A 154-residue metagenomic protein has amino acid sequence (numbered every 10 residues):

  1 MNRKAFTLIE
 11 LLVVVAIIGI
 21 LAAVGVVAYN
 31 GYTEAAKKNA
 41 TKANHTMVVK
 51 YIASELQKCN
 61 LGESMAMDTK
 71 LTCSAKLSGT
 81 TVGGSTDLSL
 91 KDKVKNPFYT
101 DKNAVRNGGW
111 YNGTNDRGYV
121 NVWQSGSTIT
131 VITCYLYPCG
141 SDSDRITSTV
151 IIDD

Functional and structural regions predicted by a protein language model:
M1-M47: Amphipathic alpha-helical segments typified by the pilin-like N-terminal helix that continues immediately C-terminal
E34-L71: Conserved hydrophobic/amphipathic alpha-helical signal-anchor segments
Q57-D154: Periplasmic/extracellular, small/polar-rich flexible segments of pilin-like filament-forming proteins
